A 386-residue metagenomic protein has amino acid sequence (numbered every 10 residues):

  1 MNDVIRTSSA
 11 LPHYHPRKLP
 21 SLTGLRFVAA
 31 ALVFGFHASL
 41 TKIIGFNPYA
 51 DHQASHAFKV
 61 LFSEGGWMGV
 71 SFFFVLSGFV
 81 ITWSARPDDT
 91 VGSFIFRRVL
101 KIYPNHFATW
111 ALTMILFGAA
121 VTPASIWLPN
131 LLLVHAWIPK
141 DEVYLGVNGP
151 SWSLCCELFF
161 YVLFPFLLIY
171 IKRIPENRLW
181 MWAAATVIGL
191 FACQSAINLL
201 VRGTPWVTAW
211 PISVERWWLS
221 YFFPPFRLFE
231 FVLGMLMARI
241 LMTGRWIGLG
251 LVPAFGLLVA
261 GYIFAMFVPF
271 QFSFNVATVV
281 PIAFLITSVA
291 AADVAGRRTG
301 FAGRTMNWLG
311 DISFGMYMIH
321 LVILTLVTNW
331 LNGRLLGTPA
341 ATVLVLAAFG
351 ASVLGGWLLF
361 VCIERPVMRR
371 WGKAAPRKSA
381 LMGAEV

Functional and structural regions predicted by a protein language model:
M1-Y14, I171, T299, G303-M306 (+1 more regions): C-terminal "closing" transmembrane helix and its immediate cytosolic amphipathic cap in multi-pass membrane proteins
Y14-F27, R178: N-terminal membrane topogenic signal
L22-L25, A29, S63, W67-V70 (+12 more regions): Transmembrane alpha-helical segments and their boundary/interface "anchor" motifs in multi-pass integral membrane
T23, L32, G66, P129-C155 (+2 more regions): Aromatic-enriched alpha-helical transmembrane segments of multi-pass intramembrane proteins
V33-G45, Q194-S195: Alpha-helical transmembrane segments of multi-pass membrane proteins
P48-V60, W210-I212: Perimembrane loop-to-helix junctions flanking transmembrane segments
P87-S93, Y170-N177, R239-L251, A291-W308 (+4 more regions): Membrane-interface junctions at the ends of membrane-embedded or membrane-associated helices
P281-A291: Alpha-helical transmembrane segments and their membrane-interface exit regions
